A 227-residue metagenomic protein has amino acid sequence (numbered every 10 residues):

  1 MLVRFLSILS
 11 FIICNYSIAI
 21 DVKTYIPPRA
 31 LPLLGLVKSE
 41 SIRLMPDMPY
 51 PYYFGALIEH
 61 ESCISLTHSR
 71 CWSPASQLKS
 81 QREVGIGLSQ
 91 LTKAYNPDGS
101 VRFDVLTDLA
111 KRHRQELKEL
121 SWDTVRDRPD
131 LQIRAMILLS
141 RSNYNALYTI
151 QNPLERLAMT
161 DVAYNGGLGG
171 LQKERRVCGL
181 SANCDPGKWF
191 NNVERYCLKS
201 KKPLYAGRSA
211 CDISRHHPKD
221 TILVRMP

Functional and structural regions predicted by a protein language model:
M1-L2: N-terminal secretory signal peptides that target proteins for export/translocation
F5-C14: Bacterial N-terminal signal peptides
N15-A19: Sec/Tat signal peptide C-region and signal peptidase I cleavage site
I20-P227: Catalytic glycan-binding domains that act on GlcNAc-containing polysaccharides
